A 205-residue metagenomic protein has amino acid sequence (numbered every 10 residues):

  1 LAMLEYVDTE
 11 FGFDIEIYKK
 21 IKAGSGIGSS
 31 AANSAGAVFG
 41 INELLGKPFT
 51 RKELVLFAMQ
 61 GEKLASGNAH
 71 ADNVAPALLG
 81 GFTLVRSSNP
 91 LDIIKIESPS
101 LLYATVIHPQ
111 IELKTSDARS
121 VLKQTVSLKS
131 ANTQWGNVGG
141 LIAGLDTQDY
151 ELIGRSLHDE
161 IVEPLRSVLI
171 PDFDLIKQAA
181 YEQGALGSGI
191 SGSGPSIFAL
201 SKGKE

Functional and structural regions predicted by a protein language model:
L1-A65, Y181: Anion-binding (especially nucleotide phosphate/pyrophosphate-binding) glycine-rich loop and adjoining beta-alpha core
I15-I17, I107-P109, I197: A structural signal for short, well-ordered beta-strand segments
Y18, G154-L157, I190-S191: Short beta-strands and strand-loop turn motifs
K20-A23, D159-V162, P195: A short, flexible beta-alpha/helix-coil linker loop
A31, N73-V74, G192: Generic detector of well-ordered alpha-helical packing
T50-Q183, L200-K204: ATP-dependent small-molecule kinase catalytic core of the GHMP/sugar-kinase superfamily and closely related
Q183-G189: A short linear hydrophobic-aromatic micro-motif
I190-F198: Small/polar glycine-rich anion-binding or flexible loop at a beta-alpha turn
